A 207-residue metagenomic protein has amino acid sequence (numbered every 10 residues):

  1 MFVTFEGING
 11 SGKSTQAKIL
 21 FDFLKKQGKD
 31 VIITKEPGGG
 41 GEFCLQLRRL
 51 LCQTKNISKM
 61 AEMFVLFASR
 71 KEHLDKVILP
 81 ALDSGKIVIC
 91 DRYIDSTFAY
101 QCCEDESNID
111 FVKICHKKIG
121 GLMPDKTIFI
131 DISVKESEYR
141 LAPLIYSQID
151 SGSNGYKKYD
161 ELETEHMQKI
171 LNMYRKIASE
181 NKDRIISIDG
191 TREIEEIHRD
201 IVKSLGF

Functional and structural regions predicted by a protein language model:
F2: Walker A (P-loop) ATP-phosphate-binding motif of ABC ATPase nucleotide-binding domains
F5: Hydrophobic anchor at the beta1->P-loop junction of P-loop NTPases
I8: P-loop (Walker A) phosphate-binding loop of NTP-binding proteins
K13: Conserved lysine of the Walker
Q16: Hydrophobic positions on the alpha1 helix immediately C-terminal to the Walker A/P-loop
I19-F21, K135-F207: NTP-dependent small-molecule kinase module
K29-G120: ATP-dependent small-molecule kinase phosphotransfer cores that center on conserved nucleotide phosphate-binding segments
C90-Y93, G120-A142: Conserved phosphate-donor/acceptor-positioning beta-strand/loop module used by diverse small-molecule
